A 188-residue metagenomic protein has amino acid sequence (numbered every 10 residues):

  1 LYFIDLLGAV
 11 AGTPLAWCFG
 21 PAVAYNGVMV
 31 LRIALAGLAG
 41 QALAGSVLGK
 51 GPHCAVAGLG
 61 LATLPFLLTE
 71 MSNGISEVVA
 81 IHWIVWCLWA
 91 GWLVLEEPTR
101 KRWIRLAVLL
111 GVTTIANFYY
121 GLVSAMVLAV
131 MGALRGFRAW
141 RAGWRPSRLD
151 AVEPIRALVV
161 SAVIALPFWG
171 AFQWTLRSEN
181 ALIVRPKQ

Functional and structural regions predicted by a protein language model:
L1-A36, L64-T69, I75-I81: Membrane-interface coil-to-helix junctions
L31-A34, L38, V78-W89, L106 (+1 more regions): Alpha-helical transmembrane segments of multi-pass membrane proteins
Q41-T63: Transmembrane-helix signature of polytopic, membrane-embedded enzymes that assemble or transfer cell-envelope glycans
C87-I104: Membrane-interface transmembrane helices that cradle and orient dolichyl/undecaprenyl
R102-F118: Membrane-interface alpha helices of multi-pass inner-membrane proteins
S124-V163: Perimembrane helix-loop-helix junctions
S161-Q188: Aromatic-rich transmembrane-lumenal/periplasmic boundary elements in polytopic membrane proteins
